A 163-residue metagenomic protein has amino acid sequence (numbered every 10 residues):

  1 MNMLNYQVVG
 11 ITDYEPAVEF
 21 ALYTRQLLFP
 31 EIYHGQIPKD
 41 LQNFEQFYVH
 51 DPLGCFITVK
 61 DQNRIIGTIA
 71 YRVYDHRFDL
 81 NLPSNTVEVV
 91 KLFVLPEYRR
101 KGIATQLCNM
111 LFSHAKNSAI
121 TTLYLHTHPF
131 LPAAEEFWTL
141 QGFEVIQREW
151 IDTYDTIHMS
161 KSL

Functional and structural regions predicted by a protein language model:
N2-Y6: Extreme N-terminal starter segment of soluble prokaryotic enzymes
V8-V90, L95, C108-M110, H114 (+1 more regions): Acetyl-CoA-dependent GNAT
Y23-T24, T121-L163: C-terminal "cap" of GNAT-fold acetyltransferases
T68, T105, T127: Ser/Thr-centric signal marking residues that sit in or immediately flank functional binding/regulatory motifs
N85, R100-K101, Q106, L123: Charged, amphipathic alpha-helical coiled-coil/dimerization segments
L95-E97, K101, P129: Active-site acidic-Proline motif in GNAT/NAT acetyltransferases
C108, A115-H126: Conserved GNAT acetyl-CoA-binding A-motif
